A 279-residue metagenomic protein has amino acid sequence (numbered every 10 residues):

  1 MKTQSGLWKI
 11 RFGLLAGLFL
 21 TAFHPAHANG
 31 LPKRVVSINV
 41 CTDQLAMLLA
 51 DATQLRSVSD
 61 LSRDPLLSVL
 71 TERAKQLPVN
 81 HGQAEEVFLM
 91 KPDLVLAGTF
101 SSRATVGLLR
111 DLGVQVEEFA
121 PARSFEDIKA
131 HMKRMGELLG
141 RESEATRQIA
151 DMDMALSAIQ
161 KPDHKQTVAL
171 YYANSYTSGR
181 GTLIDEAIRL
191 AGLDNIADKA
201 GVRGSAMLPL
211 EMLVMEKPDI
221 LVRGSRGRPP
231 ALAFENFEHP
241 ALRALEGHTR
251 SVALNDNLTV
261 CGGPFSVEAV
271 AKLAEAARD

Functional and structural regions predicted by a protein language model:
R11-A22: Bacterial N-terminal signal peptides
H24-A28: Sec/Tat signal peptide C-region and signal peptidase I cleavage site
L31-M47, E142-G192: Basic- and aromatic-lined ligand-binding clefts that recognize polyanionic substrates
K33-R34, I38, D127-E137, T146 (+2 more regions): Structured C-terminal subdomain patch of bacterial secreted/periplasmic proteins
R34-F100, L193-I196, L242: A short, structured surface patch at a secondary-structure boundary
N39, T99, A200, I220 (+1 more regions): Short secondary-structure boundary segments
S59, L183-S205, S225, R250-A253: His/Asp/Glu-enriched short active-site or ligand-binding loop at hydrolase and phosphoryl-transfer sites
A84-P92, L112, M207-K217: Short helices/loops that flank or line small-molecule/ion binding pockets
